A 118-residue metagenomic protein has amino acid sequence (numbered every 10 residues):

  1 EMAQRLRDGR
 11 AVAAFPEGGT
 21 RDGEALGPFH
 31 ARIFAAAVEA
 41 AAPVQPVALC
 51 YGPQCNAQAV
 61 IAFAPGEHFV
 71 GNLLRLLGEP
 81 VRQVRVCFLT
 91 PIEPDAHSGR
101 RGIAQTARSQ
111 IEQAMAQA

Functional and structural regions predicted by a protein language model:
E1-R10: Membrane-embedded segments
A3-Q4, A35-V38, E112: Surface-exposed alpha-helical segments enriched in charged/polar residues
R10-P16: Generic beta-sheet signal
G23-S98, Q105-T106: A cross-family acyltransferase "interaction/gating" segment
Q110-Q117: C-terminal alpha-helix
